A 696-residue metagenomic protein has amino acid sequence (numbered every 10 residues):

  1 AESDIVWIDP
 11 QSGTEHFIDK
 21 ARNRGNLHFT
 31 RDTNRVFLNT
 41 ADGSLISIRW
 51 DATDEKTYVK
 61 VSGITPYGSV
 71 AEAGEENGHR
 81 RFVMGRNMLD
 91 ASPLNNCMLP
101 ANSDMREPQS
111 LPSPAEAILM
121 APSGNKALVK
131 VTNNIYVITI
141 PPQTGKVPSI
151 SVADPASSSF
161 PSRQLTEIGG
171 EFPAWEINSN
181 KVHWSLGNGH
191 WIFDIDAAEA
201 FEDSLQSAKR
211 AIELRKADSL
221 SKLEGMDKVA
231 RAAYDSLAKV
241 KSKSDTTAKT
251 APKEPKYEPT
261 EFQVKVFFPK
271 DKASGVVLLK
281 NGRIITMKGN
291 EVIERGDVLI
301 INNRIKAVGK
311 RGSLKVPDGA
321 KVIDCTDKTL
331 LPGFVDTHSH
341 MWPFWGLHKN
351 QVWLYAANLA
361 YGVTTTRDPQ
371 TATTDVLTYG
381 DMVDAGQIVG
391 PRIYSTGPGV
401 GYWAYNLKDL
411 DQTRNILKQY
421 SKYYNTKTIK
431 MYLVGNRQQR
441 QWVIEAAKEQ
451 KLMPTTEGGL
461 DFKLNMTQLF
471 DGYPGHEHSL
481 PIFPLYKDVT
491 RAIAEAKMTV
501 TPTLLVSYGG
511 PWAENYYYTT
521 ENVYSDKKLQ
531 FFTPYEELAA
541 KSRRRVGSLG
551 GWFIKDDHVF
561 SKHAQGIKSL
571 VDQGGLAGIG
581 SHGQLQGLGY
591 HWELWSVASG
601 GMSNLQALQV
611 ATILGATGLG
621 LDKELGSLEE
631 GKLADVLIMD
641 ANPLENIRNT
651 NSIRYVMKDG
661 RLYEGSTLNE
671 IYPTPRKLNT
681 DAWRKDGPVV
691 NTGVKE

Functional and structural regions predicted by a protein language model:
A1, E15-L45, I64-A91, D104-L128 (+1 more regions): Conserved beta-propeller blade repeats
E2-V6, D42-R49, L89-N96, T132-P141 (+1 more regions): Structural motif
D9-G13, R49-T53, P100-N102, I140-Q143 (+1 more regions): Short loop/turn segments that connect beta-strands within beta-propeller blades
F267, I284-D297, K310-G312, L588 (+2 more regions): Acidic, glycine-enriched loop/beta-strand segments at the rims of small-molecule binding/catalytic pockets
I284, N290-L331: Histidine-rich, glycine-flanked metal-binding segment
K328-Q387, W403-D411, M466-G475: Metal-associated gating/positioning segment near the N- to mid-region
L354-T374, G390-G401, K422-V434, I444 (+4 more regions): Divalent metal-dependent hydrolysis catalytic cores, especially in the metallo-beta-lactamase
N415-G435, P481-G600, S666, P675 (+2 more regions): Active-site neighborhoods of metal-dependent hydrolases
